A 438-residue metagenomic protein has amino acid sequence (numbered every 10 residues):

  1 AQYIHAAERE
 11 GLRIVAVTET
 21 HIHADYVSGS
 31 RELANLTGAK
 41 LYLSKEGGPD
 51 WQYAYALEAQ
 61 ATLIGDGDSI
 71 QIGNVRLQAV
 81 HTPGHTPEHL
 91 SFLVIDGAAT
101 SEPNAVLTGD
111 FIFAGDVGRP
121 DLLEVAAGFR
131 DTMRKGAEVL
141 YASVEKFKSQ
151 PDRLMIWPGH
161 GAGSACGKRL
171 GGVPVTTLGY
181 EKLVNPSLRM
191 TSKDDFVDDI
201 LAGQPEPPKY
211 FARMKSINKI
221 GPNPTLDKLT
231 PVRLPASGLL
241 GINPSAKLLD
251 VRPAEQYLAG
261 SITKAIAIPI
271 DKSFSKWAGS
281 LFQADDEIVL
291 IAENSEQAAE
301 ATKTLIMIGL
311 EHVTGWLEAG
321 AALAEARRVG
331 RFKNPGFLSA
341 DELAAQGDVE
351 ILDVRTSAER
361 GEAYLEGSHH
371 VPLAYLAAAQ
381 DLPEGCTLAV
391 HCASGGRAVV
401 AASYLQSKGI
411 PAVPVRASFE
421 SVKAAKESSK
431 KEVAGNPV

Functional and structural regions predicted by a protein language model:
A1, A24, F113, G163 (+4 more regions): Short, glycine/acidic-enriched loop or turn micro-motifs at the edges of active sites
A1-H81, I95, T100-N104: Active-site HxH/HxHxD metal-binding segment of metal-dependent hydrolases
I14, G47, R76, T86-E206: Metallo-beta-lactamase
V17-Y26, H81-H89, I156-S164, V390-A393: Histidine-centered catalytic micro-motifs
R31, E145, K276: Active-site phosphate/pyrophosphate- and oxyanion-stabilizing loops and adjacent acidic/basic residues in soluble
T37-A39, R153, D286: A short helix->loop->beta-strand "cap" motif at the edges of active sites that frequently abuts
Q52-L57, R119-D121, R130-M133, Y180-K228 (+2 more regions): Rhodanese-like catalytic fold shared by cysteine-dependent sulfurtransferases and DSP/PTP-type phosphatases
A236-I242: Long, highly charged low-complexity segments
